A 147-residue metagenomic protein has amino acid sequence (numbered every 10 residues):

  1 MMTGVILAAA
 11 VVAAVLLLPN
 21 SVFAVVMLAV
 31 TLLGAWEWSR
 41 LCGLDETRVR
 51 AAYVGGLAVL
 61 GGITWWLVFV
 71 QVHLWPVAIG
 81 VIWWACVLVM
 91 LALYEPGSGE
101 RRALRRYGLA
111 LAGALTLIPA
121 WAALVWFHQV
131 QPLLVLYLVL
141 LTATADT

Functional and structural regions predicted by a protein language model:
M1-T147: Membrane-embedded alpha-helical bundles of polytopic integral membrane proteins
